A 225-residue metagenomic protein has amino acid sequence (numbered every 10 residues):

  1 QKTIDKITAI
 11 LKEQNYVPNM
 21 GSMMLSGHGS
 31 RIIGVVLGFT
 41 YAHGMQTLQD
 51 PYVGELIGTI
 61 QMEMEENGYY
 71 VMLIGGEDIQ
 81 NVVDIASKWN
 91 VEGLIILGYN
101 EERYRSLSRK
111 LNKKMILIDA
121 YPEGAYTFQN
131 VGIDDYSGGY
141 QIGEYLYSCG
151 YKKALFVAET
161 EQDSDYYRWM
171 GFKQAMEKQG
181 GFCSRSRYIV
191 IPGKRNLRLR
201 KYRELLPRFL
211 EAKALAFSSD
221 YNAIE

Functional and structural regions predicted by a protein language model:
Q1-R31: N-terminal helix-turn-helix DNA-binding module of bacterial transcription factors
E13-N19, G75-D78, G98-Y99, N196: Short gly/ser/thr-rich secondary-structure transition/capping motifs
H28-E144, E204-E211: Alpha-helical recognition/docking segments in bacterial nutrient-uptake and carbohydrate-utilization systems
G34, L155-V157, K213-A216: Conserved beta-strand elements of the Class I
Q46-E55, Q162-R168, Q179: Glycine- and acidic-residue-enriched helix-capping/strand-helix junction motifs
G75, A158, R187-V190: Residue-level recognition of beta-strand->loop/alpha-helix junctions
L94, Y99-R103, Y166-E225: Hydrophobic alpha-helical
N130-F156, Y166, R195-R203, A223: Hydrophobic alpha-helical segments within soluble ligand-binding/sensing domains
